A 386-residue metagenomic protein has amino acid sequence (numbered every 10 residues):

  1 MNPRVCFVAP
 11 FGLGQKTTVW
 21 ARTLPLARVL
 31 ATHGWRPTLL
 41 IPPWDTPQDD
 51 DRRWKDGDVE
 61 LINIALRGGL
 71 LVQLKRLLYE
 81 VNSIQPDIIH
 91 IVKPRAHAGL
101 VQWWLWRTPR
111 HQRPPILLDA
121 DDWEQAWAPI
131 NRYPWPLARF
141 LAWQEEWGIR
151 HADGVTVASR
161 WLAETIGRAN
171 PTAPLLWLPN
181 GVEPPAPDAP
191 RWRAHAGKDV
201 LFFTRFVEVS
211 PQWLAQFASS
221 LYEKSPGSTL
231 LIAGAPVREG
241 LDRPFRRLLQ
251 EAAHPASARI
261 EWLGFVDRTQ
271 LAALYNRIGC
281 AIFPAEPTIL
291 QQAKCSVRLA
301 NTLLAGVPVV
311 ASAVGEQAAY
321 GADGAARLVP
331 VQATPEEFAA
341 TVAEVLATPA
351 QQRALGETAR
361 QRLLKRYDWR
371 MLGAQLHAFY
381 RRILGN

Functional and structural regions predicted by a protein language model:
C6-V8, R191-Y222, L230-I232: Conserved donor-binding/catalytic core segment of Leloir-type glycosyltransferases
T17, V209-Q212, D267-L271, A281-N301 (+1 more regions): Nucleotide-sugar-dependent
P25-R28, L78-Y79, G99, R107 (+4 more regions): Membrane-proximal helix-turn-helix segments that form the acceptor-binding/catalytic region of lipid-linked
P42-T46, T229-R247: Glycosyltransferase donor-sugar binding loop
W161, G181: Carbohydrate-associated surface elements
R243-A272: Nucleotide-activated donor-binding/catalytic signature segment of Leloir-type glycosyltransferases, i.e., the conserved
D323-E336, E344-P349: Conserved acidic donor-binding segment of nucleotide-sugar-dependent glycosyltransferases
E344, Q351-R366: A short, well-ordered alpha-helix in the C-terminal region of glycosyltransferases
